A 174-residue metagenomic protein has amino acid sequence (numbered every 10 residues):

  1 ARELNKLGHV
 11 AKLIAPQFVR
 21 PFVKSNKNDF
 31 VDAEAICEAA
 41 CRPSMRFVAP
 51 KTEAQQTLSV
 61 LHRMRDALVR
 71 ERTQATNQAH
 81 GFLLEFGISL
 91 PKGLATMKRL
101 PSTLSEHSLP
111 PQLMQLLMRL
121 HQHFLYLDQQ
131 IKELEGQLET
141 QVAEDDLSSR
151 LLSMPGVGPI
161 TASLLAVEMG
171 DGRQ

Functional and structural regions predicted by a protein language model:
A1-Q174: A detector of single, family-specific signature residues that are central to catalytic or substrate-handling motifs
